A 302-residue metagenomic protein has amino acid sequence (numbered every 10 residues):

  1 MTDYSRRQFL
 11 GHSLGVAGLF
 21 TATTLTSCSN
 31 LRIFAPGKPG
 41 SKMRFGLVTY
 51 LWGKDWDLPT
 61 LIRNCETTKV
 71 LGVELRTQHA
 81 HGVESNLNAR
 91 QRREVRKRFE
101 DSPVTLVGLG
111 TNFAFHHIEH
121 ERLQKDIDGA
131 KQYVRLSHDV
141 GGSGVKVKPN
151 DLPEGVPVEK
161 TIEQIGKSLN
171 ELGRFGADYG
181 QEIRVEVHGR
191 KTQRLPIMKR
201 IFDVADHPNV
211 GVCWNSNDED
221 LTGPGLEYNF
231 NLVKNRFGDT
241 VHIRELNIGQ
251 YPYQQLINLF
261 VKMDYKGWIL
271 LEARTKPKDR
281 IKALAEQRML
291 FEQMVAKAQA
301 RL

Functional and structural regions predicted by a protein language model:
T2-G46, G53-K69, T192-L302: Histidine-acidic metal/acid-base catalytic patches
S13-A22, I33-P39, E66, R96-T105 (+2 more regions): Active-site acidic/histidine proton-transfer and metal-coordination neighborhood in alpha/beta enzyme cores
L51-D55, A80-H81: Extracytoplasmic "Venus flytrap"
L61, V95, G129-Y133, I165-S168 (+5 more regions): Alpha-helical packing segments of well-folded alpha/beta enzyme cores
L61-Q78, G141: Catalytic domains of carbohydrate-active enzymes, especially glycoside hydrolases
E74, G108-G110, K146, H242 (+1 more regions): Conserved beta-strand positions in the central sheet of alpha/beta enzyme cores
R76-R96, L152-G155: Glycine-rich, proline-tolerant flexible connector loops at the mouths of alpha/beta enzymes
Q78, A114, N150, L246 (+1 more regions): Flexible loop residues that form catalytic and substrate-binding hotspots at small-molecule/glycan-binding clefts
